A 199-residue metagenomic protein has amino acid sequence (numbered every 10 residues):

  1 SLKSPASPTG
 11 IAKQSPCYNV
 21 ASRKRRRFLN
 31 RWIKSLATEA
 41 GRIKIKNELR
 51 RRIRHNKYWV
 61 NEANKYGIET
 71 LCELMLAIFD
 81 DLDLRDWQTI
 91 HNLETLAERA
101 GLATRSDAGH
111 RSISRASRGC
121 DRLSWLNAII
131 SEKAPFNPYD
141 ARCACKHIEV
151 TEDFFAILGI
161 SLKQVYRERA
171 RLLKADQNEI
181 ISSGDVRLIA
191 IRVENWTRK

Functional and structural regions predicted by a protein language model:
S1-S7, S15, S22, S35 (+6 more regions): Generic serine detector
S1-T95, R99: Short recognition helix of helix-turn-helix/winged-helix DNA-binding domains
N30, C72-L76, S117, A190 (+1 more regions): Generic detector of well-ordered alpha-helical segments enriched in charged/polar residues, highlighting helical
D80-P138: Winged helix-turn-helix DNA-binding recognition segment
G109, I113, D121, W125-L126 (+1 more regions): Electrostatic interaction modules used in gene-expression and signaling proteins
